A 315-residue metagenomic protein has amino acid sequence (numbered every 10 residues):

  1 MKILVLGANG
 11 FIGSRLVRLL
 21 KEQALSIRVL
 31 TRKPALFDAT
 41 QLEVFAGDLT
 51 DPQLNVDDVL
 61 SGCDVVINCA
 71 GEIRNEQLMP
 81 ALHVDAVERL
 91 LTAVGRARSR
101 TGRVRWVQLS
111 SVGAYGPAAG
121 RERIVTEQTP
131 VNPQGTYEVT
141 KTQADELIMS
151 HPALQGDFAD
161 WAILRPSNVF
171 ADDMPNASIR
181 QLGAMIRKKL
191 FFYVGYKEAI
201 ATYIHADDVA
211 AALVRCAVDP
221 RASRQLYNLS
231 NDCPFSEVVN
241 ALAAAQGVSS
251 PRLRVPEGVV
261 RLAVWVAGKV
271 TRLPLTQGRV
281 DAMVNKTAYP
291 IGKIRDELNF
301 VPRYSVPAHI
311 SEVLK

Functional and structural regions predicted by a protein language model:
I3-Q23: N-terminal Rossmann NAD(P)H-binding glycine-rich loop of SDR-like oxidoreductase domains
L6, A171, V194-A199, Q225-P234 (+3 more regions): Glycine-rich Rossmann NAD(P)(H)-binding loop
L6, L30, C69-A70, W106-V112 (+1 more regions): SDR active-site strand-loop-helix element
L36, L42, A46-R89, Y115-P117: NAD(P)H-binding glycine-rich loop region in Rossmannoid oxidoreductase-like domains and their noncatalytic homologs
R89-T136: Conserved Rossmann-fold NAD(P)-dependent oxidoreductase catalytic core, especially the SDR/UDP-sugar
G120-F170, M174: Catalytic helix-loop patch of NAD(P)-dependent Rossmann-fold dehydrogenases
Q143, M174-Q181, V194-A217, R224-Q225: Substrate-positioning beta->alpha
R215-L275, I291, P307-L314: Mid/C-terminal beta-alpha module of Rossmann-like enzyme folds, strongest in SDR-family dehydrogenases/epimerases
